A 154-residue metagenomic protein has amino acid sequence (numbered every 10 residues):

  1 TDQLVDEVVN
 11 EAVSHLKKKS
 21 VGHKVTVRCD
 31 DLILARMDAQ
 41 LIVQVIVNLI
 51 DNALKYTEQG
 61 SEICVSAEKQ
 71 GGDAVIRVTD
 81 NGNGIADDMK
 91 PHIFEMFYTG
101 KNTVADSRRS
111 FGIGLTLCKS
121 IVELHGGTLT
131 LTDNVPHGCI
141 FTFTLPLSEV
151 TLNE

Functional and structural regions predicted by a protein language model:
D2, G22-L34: Conserved catalytic submotifs in the C-terminal HATPase_c
V5, I42-V43: A residue-level detector for a conserved hydrophobic packing site within the catalytic ATP-binding domain
A53-L54: Short helix-loop "hinge" at the ATP-lid/N-box region of the Bergerat-fold HATPase_c
I85-F97: Short conserved segment of the HATPase_c
Y98-R109: Glycine-rich ATP-lid/hinge loop adjacent to the conserved G-boxes
G114, C118: Short alpha-helical Gxxx[C/S/T] motif in the catalytic ATP-binding
